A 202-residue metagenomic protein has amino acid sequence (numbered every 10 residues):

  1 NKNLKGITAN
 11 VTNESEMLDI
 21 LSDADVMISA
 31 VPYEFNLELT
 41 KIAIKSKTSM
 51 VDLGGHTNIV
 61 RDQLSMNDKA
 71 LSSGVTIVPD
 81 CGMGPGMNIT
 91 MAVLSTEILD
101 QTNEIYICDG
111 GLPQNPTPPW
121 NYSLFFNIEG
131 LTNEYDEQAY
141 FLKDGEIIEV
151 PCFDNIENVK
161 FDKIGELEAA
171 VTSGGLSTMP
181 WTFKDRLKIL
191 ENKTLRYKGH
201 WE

Functional and structural regions predicted by a protein language model:
L4-K5: Short, conserved active-site loop motifs that form the nucleotide-linked donor/cofactor pocket
T8-V26, F35: Conserved Rossmann-fold cofactor-binding substructure of NAD(P)-dependent oxidoreductases
A9-N10, L53-G55, C81: Short beta->alpha connector loops at strand-helix junctions that form conserved, small/polar/Pro-enriched
M27, M50, L190: Receiver (REC) domain switch-region micro-motif
P32, I42-R61: ADP-ribose/adenylate-binding Rossmann-like module
L53-I77: Rossmann-fold NAD(P)-binding glycine/threonine-rich loop
K69, S73-P113: Adenosine-phosphate binding glycine-rich loop
E97-E202: C-terminal catalytic/substrate-binding lobe primarily of soluble NAD(P)-dependent oxidoreductases
